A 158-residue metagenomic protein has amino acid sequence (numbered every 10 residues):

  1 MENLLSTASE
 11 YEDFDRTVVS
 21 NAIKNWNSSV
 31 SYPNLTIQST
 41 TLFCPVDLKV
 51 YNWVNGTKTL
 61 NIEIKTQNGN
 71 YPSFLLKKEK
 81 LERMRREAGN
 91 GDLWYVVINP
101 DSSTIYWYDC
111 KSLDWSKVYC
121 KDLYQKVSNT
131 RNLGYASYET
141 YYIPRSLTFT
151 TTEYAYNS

Functional and structural regions predicted by a protein language model:
M1-T40: Acidic-basic catalytic patches of nuclease active cores, encompassing PD-(D/E)XK and other metal-cofactor nuclease
E2-S9, L75, I98-P100, T148-E153: N-terminal targeting/trafficking signals and adjacent low-complexity tails
L35-T41, V96-D101: Acidic carboxylate-rich catalytic motifs and surrounding loops in phosphoryl-/glycosyl-chemistry enzymes
T40-F43, A88: A short catalytic or substrate-binding loop motif that flags glycine-/basic-rich loops and adjacent residues that bind
L48-G69: Conserved catalytic cores of phosphodiester-cleaving nucleases, focusing on short active-site segments
T59, N68-L81: Active-site-adjacent loop/helix micro-motif of nuclease/hydrolase catalytic cores
A88-D114: Nucleic-acid nuclease catalytic cores
W107-S158: Intrinsically disordered, low-complexity terminal regions enriched in charged/polar residues
